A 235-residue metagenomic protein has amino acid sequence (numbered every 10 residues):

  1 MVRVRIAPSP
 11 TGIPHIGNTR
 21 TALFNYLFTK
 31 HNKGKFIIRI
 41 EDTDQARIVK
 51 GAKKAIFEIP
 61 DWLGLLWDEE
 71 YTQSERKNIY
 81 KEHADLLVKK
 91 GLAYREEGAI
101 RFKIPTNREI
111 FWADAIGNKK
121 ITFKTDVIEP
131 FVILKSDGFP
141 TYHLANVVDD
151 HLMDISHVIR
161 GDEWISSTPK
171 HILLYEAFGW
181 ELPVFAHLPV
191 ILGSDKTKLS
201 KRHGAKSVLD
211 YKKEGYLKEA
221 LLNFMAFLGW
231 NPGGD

Functional and structural regions predicted by a protein language model:
M1-F102, T125-D126, S166-W180, A220: N-terminal Rossmann-like or analogous alpha/beta NTP/dinucleotide-binding catalytic cores that position adenine
I6-P10, I40-D42, V148, L152 (+2 more regions): Short, histidine-centered active-site or binding-site loop motifs used for metal coordination, general acid-base
P8, I13, N18, K35 (+6 more regions): Gly/Ser/Thr-rich helix-start
Q73, K89-K90, Y94-R202, S207-Y211 (+1 more regions): Active-site cores that bind ATP or allylic diphosphates and position pyrophosphate for catalysis
H203, S207-D235: A conserved active-site cap/scaffold subdomain adjacent to cofactor or substrate pockets
